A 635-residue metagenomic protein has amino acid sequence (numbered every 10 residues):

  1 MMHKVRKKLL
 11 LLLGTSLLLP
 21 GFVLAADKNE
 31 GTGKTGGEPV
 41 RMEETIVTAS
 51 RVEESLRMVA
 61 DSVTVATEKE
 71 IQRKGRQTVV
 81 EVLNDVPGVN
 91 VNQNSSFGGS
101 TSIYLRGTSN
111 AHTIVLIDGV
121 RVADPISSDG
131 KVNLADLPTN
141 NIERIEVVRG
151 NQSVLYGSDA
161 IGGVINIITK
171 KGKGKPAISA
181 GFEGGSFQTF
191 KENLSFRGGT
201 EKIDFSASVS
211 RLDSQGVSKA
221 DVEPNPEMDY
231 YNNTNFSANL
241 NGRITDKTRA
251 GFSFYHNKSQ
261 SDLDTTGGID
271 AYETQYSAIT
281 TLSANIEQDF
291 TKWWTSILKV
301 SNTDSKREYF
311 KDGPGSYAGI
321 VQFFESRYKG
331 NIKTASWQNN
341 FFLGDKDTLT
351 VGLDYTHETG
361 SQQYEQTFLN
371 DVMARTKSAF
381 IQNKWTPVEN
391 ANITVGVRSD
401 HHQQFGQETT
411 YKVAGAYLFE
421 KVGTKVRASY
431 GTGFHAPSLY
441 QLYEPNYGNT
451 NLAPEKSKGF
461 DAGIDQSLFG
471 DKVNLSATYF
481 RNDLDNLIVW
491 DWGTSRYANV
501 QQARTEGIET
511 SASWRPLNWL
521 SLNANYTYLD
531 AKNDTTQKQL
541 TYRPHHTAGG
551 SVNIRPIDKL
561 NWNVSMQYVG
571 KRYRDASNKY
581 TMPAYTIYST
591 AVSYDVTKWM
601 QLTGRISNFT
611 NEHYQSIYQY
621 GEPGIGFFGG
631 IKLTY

Functional and structural regions predicted by a protein language model:
V5-T15, L24-A25, R197, N241-R243 (+1 more regions): Conserved C-terminal beta-signal and adjacent last beta-strands/turns of outer-membrane beta-barrel proteins
E44, V79-V82, T101-Y104, T113-L116 (+4 more regions): N-terminal periplasmic accessory domains that precede and gate Gram-negative outer-membrane beta-barrel machines
T48, V80, N84-R121: Extracytoplasmic beta-strand/coil segments of soluble accessory domains associated with Gram-negative outer-membrane
R121-R149: Short acidic/polar hinge/loop motifs at secondary-structure boundaries that mediate gating or recognition
V154, N166, K173-K175, G181-E183 (+3 more regions): Periplasmic-side early beta-strands and strand-to-turn transitions of outer-membrane beta-barrels
S214-A220, E227-N233, K247-I332, Q366: Flexible loop and strand-edge segments within Gram-negative outer membrane beta-barrel domains
G268-D289, Y328-N331, A374, L418 (+5 more regions): Outer-membrane beta-barrel signature, preferentially recognizing the C-terminal barrel domain of Gram-negative
T386-I393, R481-D483, N499-A576, Q601 (+1 more regions): Gram-negative outer-membrane beta-barrel transporters
